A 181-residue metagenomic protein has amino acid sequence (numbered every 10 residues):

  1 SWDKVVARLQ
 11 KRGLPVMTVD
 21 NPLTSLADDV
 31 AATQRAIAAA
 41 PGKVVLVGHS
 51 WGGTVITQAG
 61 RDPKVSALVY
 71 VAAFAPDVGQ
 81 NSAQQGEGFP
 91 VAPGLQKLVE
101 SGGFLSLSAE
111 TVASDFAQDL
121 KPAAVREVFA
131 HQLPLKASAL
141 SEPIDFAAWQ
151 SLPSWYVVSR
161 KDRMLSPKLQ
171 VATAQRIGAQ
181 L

Functional and structural regions predicted by a protein language model:
S1-G42: Active-site catalytic motif of lipid deacylating hydrolases and related acyltransferases
K4, Q58-A59: Active-site signature of alpha/beta-hydrolase-fold catalytic machinery across serine- and Asp/Cys-nucleophile hydrolases
V47-G52, I56: Gly/Ala-rich beta-loop-alpha elbow adjacent to hydrolase catalytic centers
R61-A113, K136-L140, D145: Flexible "cap/lid" loop of the alpha/beta hydrolase fold
Q150, Y156-V158: Short beta-strand/loop motif that positions the catalytic acidic residue of the alpha/beta-hydrolase fold
S159-L181: Conserved loop-alpha-helix segment in the C-terminal half of the alpha/beta-hydrolase fold that carries the catalytic
